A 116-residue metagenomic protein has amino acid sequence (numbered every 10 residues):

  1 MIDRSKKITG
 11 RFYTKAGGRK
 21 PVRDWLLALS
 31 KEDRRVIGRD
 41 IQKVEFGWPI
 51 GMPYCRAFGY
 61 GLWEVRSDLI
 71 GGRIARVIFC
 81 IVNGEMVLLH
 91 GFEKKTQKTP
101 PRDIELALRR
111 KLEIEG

Functional and structural regions predicted by a protein language model:
M1-I74, V82-M86, E93-G116: Basic, Lys/Arg-enriched alpha-helical interface segments
